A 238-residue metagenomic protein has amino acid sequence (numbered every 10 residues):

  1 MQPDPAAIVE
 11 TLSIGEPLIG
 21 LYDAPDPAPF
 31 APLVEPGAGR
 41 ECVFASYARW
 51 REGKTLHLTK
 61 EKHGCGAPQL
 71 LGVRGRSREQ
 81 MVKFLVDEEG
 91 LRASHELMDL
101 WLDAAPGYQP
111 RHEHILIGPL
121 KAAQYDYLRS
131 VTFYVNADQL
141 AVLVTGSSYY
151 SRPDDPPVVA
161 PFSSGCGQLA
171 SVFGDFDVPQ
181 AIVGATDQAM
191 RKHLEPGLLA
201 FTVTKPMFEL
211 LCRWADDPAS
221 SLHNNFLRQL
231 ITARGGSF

Functional and structural regions predicted by a protein language model:
Q2-F238: Acidic, serine/proline-rich low-complexity intrinsically disordered regions
